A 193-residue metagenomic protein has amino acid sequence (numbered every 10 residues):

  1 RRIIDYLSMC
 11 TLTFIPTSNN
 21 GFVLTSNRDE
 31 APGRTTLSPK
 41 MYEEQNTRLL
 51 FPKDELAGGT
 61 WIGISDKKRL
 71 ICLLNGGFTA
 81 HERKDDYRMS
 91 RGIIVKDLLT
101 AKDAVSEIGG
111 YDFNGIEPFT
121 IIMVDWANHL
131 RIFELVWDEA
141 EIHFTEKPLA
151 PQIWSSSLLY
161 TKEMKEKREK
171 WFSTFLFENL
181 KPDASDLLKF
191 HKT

Functional and structural regions predicted by a protein language model:
R1-R2: Basic polycationic patches enriched in arginine
L7-T193: N-terminal nucleophile
